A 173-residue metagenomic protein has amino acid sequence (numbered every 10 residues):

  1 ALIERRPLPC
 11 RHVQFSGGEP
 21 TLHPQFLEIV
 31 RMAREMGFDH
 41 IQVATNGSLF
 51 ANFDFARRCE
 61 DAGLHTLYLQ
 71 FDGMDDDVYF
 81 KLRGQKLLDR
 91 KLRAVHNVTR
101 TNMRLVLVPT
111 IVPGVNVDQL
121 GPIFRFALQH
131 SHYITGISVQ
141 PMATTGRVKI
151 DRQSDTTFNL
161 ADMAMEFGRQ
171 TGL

Functional and structural regions predicted by a protein language model:
A1-E4, Y68, T156-M163: General structural signal for secondary-structure boundaries
L2-F15, H23-P141: Radical SAM/AdoMet-radical enzyme domain recognition
D77, G114, I134-D162, L173: Flexible glycine/acidic-rich beta-alpha junction loops that bind and position SAM and/or redox cofactors in anaerobic
M165-Q170: Flavin-binding catalytic cores
